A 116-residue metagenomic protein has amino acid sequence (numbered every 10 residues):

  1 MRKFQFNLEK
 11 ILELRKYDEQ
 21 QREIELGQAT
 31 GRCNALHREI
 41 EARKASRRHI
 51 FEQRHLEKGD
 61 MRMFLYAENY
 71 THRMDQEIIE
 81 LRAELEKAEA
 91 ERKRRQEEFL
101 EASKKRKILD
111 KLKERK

Functional and structural regions predicted by a protein language model:
M1-K116: Charge-rich amphipathic alpha-helical interaction elements
